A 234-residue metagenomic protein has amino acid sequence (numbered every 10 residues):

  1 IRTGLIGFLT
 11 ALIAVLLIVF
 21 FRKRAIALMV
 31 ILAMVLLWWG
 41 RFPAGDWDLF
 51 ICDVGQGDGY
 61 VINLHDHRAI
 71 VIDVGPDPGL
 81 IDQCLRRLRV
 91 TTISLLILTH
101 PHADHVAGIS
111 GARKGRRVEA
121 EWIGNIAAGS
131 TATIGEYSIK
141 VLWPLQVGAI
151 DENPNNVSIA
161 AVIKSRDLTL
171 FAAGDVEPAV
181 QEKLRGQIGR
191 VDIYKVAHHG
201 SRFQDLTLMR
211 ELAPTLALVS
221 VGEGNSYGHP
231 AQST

Functional and structural regions predicted by a protein language model:
I1-T234: Non-globular, low-confidence helical/coil segments that flank catalytic cores
